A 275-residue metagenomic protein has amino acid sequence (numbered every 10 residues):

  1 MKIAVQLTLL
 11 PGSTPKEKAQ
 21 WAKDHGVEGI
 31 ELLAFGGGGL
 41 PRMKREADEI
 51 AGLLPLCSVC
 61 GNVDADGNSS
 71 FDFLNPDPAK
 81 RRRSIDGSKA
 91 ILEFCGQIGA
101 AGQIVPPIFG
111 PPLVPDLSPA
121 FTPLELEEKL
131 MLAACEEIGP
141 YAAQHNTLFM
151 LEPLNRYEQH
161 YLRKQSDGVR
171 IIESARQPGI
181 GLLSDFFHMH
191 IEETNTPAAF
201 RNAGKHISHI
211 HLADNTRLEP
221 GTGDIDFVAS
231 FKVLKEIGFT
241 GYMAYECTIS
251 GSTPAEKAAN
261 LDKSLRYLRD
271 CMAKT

Functional and structural regions predicted by a protein language model:
M1-G26, G99-A101, L162-S184, H188-T275: Histidine-acidic metal/acid-base catalytic patches
M1-Q6, S58-F73, P107-P119: N-terminal small/glycine-rich loop or linker at the start of catalytic domains across soluble metabolic enzymes
A22, A47-L54, C95, A142 (+1 more regions): A generic structural signal for well-ordered alpha-helical segments
E31, S58-C60, I104, M150 (+2 more regions): Conserved beta-strand positions in the central sheet of alpha/beta enzyme cores
E31-A51, P107-V114: Glycine-rich, proline-tolerant flexible connector loops at the mouths of alpha/beta enzymes
L40-C60, T147, E256, L261: Short acidic, glycine/proline-enriched helix-loop-strand junctions
D66-N75, P112-L117, Y157-E158, I191-E192 (+2 more regions): A short acidic, helix-capping loop that chelates divalent metal ions and anchors anionic groups
L74-G181: Active-site acidic/histidine proton-transfer and metal-coordination neighborhood in alpha/beta enzyme cores
